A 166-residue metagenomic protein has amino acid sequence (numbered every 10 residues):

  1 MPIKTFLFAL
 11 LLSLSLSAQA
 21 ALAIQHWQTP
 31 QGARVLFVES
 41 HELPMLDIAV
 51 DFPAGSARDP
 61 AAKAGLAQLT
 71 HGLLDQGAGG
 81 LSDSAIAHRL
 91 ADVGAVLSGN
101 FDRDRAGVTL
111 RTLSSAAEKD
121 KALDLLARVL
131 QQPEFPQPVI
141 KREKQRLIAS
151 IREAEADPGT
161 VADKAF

Functional and structural regions predicted by a protein language model:
M1-I3: N-terminal secretory signal peptides that target proteins for export/translocation
T5-S17: Bacterial N-terminal signal peptides
A18-A23: Boundary at the C-terminal end of the N-terminal hydrophobic targeting segment
Q25-P30: Short acidic-hydrophobic surface loop/beta-edge motif
G32-F37: A short loop-to-beta-strand scaffold at the N-terminal edge of the catalytic core in hydrolase folds
V38, L43-L69, D83-L130, K144 (+2 more regions): M16 family metallopeptidases and their MPP-like homologs
L73: Non-catalytic RNA-recognition surface used by pseudouridine synthases
G77-G80, L130-P138: Short, polar/flexible loop-turn hinges at active-site or ligand-entry regions and domain interfaces
